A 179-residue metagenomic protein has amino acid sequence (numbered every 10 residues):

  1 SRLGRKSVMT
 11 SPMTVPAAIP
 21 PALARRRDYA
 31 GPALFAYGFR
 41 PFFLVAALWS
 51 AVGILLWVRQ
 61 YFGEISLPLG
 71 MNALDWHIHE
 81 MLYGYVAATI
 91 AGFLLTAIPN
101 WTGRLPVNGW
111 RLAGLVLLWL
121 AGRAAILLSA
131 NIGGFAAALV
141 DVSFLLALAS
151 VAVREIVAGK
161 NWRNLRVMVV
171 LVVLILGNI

Functional and structural regions predicted by a protein language model:
R2-I179: Hydrophobic alpha-helical transmembrane segments of multi-pass integral membrane proteins
